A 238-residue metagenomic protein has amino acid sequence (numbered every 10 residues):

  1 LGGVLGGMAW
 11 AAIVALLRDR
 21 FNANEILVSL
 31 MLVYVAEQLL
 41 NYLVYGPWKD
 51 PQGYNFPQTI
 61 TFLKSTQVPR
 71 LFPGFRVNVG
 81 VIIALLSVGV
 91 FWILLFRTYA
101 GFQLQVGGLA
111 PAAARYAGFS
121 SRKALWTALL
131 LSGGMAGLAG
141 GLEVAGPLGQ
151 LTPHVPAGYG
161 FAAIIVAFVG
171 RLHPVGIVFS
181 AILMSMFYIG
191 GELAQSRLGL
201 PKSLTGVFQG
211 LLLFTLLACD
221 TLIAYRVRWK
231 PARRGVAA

Functional and structural regions predicted by a protein language model:
G3, L130, A136-G210: Transmembrane alpha-helical segments in multi-pass inner-membrane proteins
G3-G7, V33-N41, G80-I93, S132-G140 (+3 more regions): Hydrophobic core segments of alpha-helical transmembrane domains in multi-pass membrane transport and ion-translocation
V4-N55, R97-Y99, A157-G158, A162-P174: Short loop segments and helix-boundary regions at transmembrane helix junctions of multi-pass inner-membrane proteins
G7-A9, F72-Q150, P174-V175, F179: Helix-loop-helix "hairpin" substructures at the membrane interface of multi-pass membrane proteins
A11, L17, N24, V35 (+6 more regions): Terminal peptide-recognition signature
F21, L43-P47, L94, L142-G146 (+2 more regions): Helix-loop junctions at the membrane-solvent interface of multi-pass transporters, primarily the C-terminal
E25-R97, Q150, P231, G235-A237: Transmembrane helix-bundle core of multi-pass membrane transporters and related energy-transducing complexes
G89, L109, Y116, S120-K123 (+1 more regions): Cytosolic-side transmembrane-helix boundaries in multi-pass membrane proteins
